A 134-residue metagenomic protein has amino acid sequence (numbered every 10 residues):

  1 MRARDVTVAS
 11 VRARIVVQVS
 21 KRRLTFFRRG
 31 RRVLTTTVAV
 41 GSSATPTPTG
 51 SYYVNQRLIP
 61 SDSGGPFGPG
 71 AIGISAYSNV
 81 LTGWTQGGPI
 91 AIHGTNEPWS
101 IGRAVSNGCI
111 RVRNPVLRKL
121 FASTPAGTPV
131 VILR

Functional and structural regions predicted by a protein language model:
M1: Short, surface-exposed polybasic-aromatic patches that bind anionic ligands, especially phosphate groups
R4-R14, L34, S42-S51, L58-R134: Exported/periplasmic cell-wall-interacting domains
I15-V19: An acidic-aromatic substrate-binding cleft motif
L24: Gly/Thr-rich phosphate-binding beta-strand-loop-beta motif of the actin/hexokinase/Hsp70
G30-R32: Residue-level signal for glycine
